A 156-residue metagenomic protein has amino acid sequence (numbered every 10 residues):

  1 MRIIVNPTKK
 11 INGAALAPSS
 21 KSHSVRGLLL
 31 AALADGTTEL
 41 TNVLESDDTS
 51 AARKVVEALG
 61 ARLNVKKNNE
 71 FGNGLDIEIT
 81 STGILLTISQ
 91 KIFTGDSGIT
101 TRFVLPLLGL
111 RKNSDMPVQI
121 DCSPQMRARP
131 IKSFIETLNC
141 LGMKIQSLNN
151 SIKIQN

Functional and structural regions predicted by a protein language model:
M1-N156: Structural preference for solvent-exposed beta-strand-turn elements and adjacent flexible terminal/loop segments within
